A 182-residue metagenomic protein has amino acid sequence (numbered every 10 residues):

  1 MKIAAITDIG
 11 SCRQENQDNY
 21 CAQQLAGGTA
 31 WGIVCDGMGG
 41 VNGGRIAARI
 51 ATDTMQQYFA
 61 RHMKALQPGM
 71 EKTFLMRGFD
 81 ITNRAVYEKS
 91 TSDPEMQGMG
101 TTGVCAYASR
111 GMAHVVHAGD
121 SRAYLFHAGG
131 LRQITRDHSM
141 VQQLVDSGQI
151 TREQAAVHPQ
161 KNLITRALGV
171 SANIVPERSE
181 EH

Functional and structural regions predicted by a protein language model:
M1-E180: PP2C/PPM-type serine/threonine phosphatase catalytic domain
